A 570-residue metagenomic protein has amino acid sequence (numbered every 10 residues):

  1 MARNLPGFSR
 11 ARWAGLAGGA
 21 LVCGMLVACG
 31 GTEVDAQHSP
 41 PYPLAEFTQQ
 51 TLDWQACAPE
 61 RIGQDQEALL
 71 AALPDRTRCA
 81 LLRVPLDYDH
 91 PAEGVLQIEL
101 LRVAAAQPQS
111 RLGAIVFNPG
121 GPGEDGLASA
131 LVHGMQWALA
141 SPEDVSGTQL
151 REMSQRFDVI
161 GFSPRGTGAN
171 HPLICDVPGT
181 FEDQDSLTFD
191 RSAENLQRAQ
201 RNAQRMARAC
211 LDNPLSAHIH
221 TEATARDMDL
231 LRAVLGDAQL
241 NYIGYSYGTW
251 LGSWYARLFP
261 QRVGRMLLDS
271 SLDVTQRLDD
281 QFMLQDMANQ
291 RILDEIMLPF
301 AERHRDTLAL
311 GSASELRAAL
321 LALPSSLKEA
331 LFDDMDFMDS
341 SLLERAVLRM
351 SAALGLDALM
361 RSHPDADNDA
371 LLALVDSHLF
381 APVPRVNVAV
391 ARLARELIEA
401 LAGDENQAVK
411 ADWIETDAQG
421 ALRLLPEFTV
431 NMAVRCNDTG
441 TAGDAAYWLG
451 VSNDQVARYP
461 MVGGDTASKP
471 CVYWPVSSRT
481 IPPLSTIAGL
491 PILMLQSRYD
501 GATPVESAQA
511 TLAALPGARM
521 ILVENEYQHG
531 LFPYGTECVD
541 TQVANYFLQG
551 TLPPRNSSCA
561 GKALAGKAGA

Functional and structural regions predicted by a protein language model:
M1-A11: N-terminal secretory signal peptides that target proteins for export/translocation
G7, A14-L16, A106: General helical structural elements
A11-R12, L26, F117, P426: Intrinsically disordered, low-complexity serine/threonine-rich segments
A17-L26: Bacterial N-terminal signal peptides
G30-E33: Bacterial signal peptide processing site
D35-A353, F428-A570: Gly/Pro-rich cap/lid or specificity-loop segments adjacent to the active site
A301-L425: Alpha/beta-hydrolase-fold enzymes
